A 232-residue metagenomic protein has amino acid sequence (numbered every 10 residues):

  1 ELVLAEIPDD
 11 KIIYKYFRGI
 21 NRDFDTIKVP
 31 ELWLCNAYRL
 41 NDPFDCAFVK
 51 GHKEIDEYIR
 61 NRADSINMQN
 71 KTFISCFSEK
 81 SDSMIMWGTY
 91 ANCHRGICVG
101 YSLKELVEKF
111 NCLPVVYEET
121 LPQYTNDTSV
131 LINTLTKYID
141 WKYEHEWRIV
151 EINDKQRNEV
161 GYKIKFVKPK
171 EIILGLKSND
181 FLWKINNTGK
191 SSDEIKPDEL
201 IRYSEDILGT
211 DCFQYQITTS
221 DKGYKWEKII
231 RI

Functional and structural regions predicted by a protein language model:
E1-I232: Partner-binding and oligomerization surfaces adjacent to conserved cores of proteins that assemble macromolecular
